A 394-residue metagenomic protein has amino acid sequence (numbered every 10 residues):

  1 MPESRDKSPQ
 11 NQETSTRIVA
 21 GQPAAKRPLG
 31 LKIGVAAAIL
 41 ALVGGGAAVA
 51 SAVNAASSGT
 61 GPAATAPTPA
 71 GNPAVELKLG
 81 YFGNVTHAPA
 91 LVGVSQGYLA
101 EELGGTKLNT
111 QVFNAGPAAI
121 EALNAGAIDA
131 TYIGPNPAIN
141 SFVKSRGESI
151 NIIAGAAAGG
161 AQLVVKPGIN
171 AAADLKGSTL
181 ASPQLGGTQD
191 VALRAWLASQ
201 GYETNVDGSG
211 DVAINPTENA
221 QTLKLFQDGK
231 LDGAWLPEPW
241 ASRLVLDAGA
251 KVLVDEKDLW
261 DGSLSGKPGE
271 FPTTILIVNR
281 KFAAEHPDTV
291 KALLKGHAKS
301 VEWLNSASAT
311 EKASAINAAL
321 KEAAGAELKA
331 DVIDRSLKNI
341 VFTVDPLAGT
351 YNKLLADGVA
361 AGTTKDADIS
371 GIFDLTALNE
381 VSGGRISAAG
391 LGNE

Functional and structural regions predicted by a protein language model:
M1-E76, S387-E394: Short, low-complexity disordered leader/linker segments with a strong preference for bacterial N-terminal type II
S57-N215, D232-E238: Short, glycine-/small- and polar/acidic-enriched structural segments that line small-molecule recognition paths
V75, G159, K176, G249 (+2 more regions): Residues that flank catalytic or metal-binding motifs in active/ligand-binding sites
T86, S95, A115, A119 (+11 more regions): Stable alpha-helical elements in mature extracytoplasmic
G97-G105, N205-G208, D258-G269, L337-P346: Short, solvent-exposed loop/beta-turn-alpha elements that line the ligand-binding surface or hinge of extracytoplasmic
P135, D211, Q221-L223, Q227-A318: Pocket-lining segment of extracytoplasmic ligand-binding domains
A283-K365: Secondary-structure end/capping motifs
L354-E394: Conserved C-terminal helix/tail region of periplasmic/extracytoplasmic solute-binding proteins
